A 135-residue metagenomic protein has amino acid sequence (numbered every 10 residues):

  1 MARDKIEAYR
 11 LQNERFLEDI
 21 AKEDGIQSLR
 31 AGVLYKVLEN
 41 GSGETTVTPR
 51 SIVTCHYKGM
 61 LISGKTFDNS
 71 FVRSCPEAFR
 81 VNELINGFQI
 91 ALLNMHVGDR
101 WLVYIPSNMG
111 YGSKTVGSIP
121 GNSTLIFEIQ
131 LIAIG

Functional and structural regions predicted by a protein language model:
M1-G135: Cross-family detector of peptidyl-prolyl cis-trans isomerase
